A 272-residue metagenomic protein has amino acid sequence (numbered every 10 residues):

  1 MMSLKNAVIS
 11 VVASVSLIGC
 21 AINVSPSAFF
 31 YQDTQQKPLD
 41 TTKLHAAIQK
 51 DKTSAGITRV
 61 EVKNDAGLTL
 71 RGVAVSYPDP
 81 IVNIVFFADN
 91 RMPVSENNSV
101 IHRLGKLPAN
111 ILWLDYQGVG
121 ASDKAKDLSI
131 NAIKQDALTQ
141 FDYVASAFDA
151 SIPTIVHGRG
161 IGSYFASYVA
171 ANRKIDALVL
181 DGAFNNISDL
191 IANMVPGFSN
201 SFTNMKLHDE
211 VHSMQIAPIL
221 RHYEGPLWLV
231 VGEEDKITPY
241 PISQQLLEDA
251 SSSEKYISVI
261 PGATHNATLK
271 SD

Functional and structural regions predicted by a protein language model:
G19-K63: An N-terminal hydrophobic leader/cap segment in hydrolases
N90-L104: The serine-hydrolase catalytic nucleophile loop
V100, Q215-I216, G225, P239-E248: Short alpha-helix in the alpha/beta-hydrolase fold that links the catalytic acid
G105-D123: Conserved alpha/beta-hydrolase
D127-F148: Alpha/beta-hydrolase active-site loop
Y168-H212: Hydrolase active-site cap/lid region
H222-E224, L229-V231, D235: Short beta-strand/loop motif that positions the catalytic acidic residue of the alpha/beta-hydrolase fold
E248, S252-D272: C-terminal catalytic histidine-bearing segment of alpha/beta-hydrolase fold enzymes
